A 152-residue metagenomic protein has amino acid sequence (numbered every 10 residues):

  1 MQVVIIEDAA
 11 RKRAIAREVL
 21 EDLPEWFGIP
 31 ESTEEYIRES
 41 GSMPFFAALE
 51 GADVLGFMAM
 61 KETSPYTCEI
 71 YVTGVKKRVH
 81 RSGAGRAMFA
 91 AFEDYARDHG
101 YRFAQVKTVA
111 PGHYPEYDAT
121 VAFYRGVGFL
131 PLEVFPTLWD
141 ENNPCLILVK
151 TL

Functional and structural regions predicted by a protein language model:
M1-E31: Short amphipathic alpha-helix that is part of the acyltransferase structural core
A47, D53-K61, E69-G74: Conserved beta-strand in the GNAT
E62-Y71, H80, R97-R102, D140 (+1 more regions): A conserved beta-turn-beta hairpin within the catalytic core of GNAT-like acetyltransferases that forms part
T73-R81, A110-G112: A short, internal acetyl-CoA/4′-phosphopantetheine-binding micro-motif in the GNAT/acyltransferase core
R81-D94, D98, A119-A122: Conserved acetyl-CoA-binding loop-helix of GNAT-fold acetyltransferases
A96-P115: Conserved GNAT acetyl-CoA-binding A-motif
P115-T120, V134-P144: Short glycine/proline-centered loop/turn elements that form peptide/ligand docking sites
Y124, F129: Conserved active-site tyrosine of GNAT-family acetyltransferases
